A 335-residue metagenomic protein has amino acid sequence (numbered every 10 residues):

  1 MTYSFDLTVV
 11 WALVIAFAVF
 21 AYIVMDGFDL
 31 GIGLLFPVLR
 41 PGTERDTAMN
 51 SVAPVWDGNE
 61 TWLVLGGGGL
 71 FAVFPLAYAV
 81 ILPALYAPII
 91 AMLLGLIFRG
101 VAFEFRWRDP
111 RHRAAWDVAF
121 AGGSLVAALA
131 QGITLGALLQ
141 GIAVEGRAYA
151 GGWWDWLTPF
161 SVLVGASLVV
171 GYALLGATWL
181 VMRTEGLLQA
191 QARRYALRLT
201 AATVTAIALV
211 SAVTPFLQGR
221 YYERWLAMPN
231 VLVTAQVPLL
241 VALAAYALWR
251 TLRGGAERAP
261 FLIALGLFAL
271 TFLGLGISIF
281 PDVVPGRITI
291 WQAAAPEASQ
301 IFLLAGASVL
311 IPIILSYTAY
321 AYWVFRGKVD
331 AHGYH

Functional and structural regions predicted by a protein language model:
M1-G58, V64-G67: N-terminal signal-anchor module of multipass membrane proteins
M1-L13, F71-Y86, L139-P159: Helix-coil boundary and interhelical linker segments in multi-pass alpha-helical membrane proteins
W11-Y22, L82-L94, A121-L125, D155-V169 (+2 more regions): Alpha-helical transmembrane segments
L30-P54, F71-I81, E104-A114, G176-Y195 (+4 more regions): Juxtamembrane membrane-water interface segments of multi-pass membrane proteins, especially cytoplasmic-side
V55-V126, E145, R224-L232: Membrane-interface helix-loop-helix modules in multi-pass inner-membrane proteins
G100-R106, I277-I290: Transmembrane alpha-helical segments of integral membrane proteins
F105-P260, G274: Long, contiguous internal "core" modules enriched in hydrophobic/ aromatic residues
V284-L303: Short, membrane-exposed interhelical loops at transmembrane-helix boundaries
